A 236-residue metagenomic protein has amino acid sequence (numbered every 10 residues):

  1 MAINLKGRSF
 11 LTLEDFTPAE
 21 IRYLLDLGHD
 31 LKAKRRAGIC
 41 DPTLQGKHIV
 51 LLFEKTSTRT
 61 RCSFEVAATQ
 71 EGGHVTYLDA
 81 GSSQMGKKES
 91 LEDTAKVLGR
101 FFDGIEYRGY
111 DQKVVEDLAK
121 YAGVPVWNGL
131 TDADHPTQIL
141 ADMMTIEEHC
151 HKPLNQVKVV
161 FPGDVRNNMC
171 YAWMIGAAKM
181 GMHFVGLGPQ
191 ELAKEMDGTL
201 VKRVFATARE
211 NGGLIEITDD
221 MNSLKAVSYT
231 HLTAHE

Functional and structural regions predicted by a protein language model:
M1-S57, C62: Positively charged, low-complexity intrinsically disordered leader regions
D30-R35, M143, E210-T218: Short gly/ser/thr-rich secondary-structure transition/capping motifs
R36-G38, P42-E147: Phosphate/diphosphate ligand-binding glycine-rich loop within oxidoreductases
K55, R59-C62, N155-G212, E216-A226: Glycine-rich phosphate/diphosphate-binding loop of Rossmann-like nucleotide-binding domains
T76-A80, W127-G129, Q156-K158, P162 (+2 more regions): Short beta-strands and strand-loop turn motifs
F102, V227-S228: An anion/phosphate-binding loop that grips the pyrophosphate of nucleotide cofactors and donors
C150-K152: Glycine-rich helix-loop-beta junction characteristic of Rossmann-like nucleotide cofactor-binding loops
T230-E236: Conserved small/polar residues in nucleotide/adenosyl-binding loops
